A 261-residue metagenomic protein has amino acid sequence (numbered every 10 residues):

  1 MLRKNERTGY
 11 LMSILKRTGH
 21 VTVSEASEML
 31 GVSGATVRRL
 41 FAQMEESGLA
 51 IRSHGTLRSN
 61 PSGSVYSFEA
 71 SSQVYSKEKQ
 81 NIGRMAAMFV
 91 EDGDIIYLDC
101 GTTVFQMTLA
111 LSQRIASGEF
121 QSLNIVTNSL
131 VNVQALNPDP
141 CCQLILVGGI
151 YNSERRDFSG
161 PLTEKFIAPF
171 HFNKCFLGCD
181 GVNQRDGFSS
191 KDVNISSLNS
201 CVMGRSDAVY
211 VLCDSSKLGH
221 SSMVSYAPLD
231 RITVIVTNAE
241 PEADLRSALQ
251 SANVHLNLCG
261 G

Functional and structural regions predicted by a protein language model:
L2-R7, K16-T22, E28-L30, A35-C100 (+3 more regions): HTH-adjacent hinge/linker in prokaryotic transcriptional regulators
L2-S13, R17-A26, G31-T36, E45-E46 (+2 more regions): Conserved phosphate- and dinucleotide-binding cores of soluble alpha/beta proteins, encompassing both enzyme active
R58, T103-Q106, N132-V133, N183-Q184: Short, active-site-adjacent cap segments at secondary-structure transitions
N60-S62, G101, V147, C179-D180: Generic beta-structure capping elements
